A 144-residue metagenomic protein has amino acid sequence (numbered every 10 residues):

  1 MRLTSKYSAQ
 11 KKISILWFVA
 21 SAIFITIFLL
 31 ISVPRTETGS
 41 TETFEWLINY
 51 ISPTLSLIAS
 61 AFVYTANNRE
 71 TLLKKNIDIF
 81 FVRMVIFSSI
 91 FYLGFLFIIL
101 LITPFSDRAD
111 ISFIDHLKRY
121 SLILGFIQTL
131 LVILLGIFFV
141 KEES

Functional and structural regions predicted by a protein language model:
T4-A22, W46-T54, I90: Alpha-helical transmembrane segments of integral membrane proteins, especially early/N-terminal helices
Q10, E42-W46, I77-F81, V85 (+2 more regions): Hydrophobic, aromatic-rich alpha-helical transmembrane segments and their membrane-interface anchor motifs
S14, F105-S144: Alpha-helical membrane-associated segments of multi-pass integral membrane proteins
F18-V19, Y50-I51, N76-F95: Transmembrane alpha-helical segments of multi-pass membrane proteins
A22-F28, I58, V85-L101: Hydrophobic core of alpha-helical transmembrane segments in multi-pass integral membrane proteins
L29-G39, L100-D110: Juxtamembrane "helix-exit" motif on the non-cytosolic side of transmembrane helices
R35-I58, S121: Transmembrane alpha-helix entry/boundary detector in multi-pass membrane proteins
A61-D78: Membrane-helix interface/capping segments
